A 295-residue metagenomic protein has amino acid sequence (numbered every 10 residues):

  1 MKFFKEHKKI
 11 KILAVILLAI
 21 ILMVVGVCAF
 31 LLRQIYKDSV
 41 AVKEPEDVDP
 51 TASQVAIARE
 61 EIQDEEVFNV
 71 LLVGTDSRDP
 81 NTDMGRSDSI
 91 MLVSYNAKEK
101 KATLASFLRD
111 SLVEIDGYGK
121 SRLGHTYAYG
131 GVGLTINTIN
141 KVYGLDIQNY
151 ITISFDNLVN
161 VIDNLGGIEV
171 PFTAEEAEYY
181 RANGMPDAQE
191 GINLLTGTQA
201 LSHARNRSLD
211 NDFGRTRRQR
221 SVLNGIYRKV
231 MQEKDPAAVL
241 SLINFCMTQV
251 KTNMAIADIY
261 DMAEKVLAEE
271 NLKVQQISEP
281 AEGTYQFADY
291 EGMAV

Functional and structural regions predicted by a protein language model:
F3-K100, D261, A281: Entry/capping segment at the start of metal-dependent catalytic domains with acidic active-site entry clusters
S53-E60, P80, E114-I115, G119 (+1 more regions): C-terminal solvent-exposed extensions
E65-F68, G85-I90, E99-F107, Y118 (+8 more regions): Extracytoplasmic
S77-T82, S121-Y129, G144-N149, E190 (+4 more regions): Second-shell loop/turn segments in exported
D83, D163-S241: Flexible, polar/acidic helix-loop-strand segments at domain edges
D83-S87, G117-Y118, T126-L134, T152-D156 (+4 more regions): Soluble non-cytosolic domains of exported or imported proteins
A97, L112, A128, N140-G144 (+5 more regions): Sec-exported extracytoplasmic/periplasmic mature domains
H125-P186, E233, N253-I259: Amphipathic, coiled-coil-like alpha-helical scaffolding segments used for oligomerization/assembly
